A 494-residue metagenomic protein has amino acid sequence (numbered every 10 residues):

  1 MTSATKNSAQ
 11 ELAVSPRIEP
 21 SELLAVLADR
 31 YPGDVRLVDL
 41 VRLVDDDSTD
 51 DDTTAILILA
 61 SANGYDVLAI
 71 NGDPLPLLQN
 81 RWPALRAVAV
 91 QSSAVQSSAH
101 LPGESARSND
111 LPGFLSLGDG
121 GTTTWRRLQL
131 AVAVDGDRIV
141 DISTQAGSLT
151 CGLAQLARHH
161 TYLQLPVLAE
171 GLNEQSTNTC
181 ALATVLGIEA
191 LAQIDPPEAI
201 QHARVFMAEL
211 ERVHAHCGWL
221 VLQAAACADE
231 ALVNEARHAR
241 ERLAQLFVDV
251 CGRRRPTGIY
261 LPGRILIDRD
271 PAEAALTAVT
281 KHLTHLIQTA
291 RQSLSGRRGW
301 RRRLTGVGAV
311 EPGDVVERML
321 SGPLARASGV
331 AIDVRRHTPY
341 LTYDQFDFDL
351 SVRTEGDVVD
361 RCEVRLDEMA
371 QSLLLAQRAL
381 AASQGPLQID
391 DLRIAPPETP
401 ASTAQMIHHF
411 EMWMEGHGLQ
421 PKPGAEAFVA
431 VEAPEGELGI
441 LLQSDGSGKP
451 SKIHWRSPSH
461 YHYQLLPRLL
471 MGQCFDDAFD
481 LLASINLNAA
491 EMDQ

Functional and structural regions predicted by a protein language model:
T2-S3, S15-A28, P32-D50, Q79-Q91 (+1 more regions): Metal/cofactor-centered catalytic core regions of large enzymes
A4-N7, I56: Serine/threonine-rich, low-complexity intrinsically disordered segments
N7-V14: N-terminal alpha-helical targeting/anchoring segments
D39-I70: Conserved oxyanion/phosphate-binding beta-strand-loop segments in alpha/beta enzyme cores
Y65-W82: Extended, low-hydrophobicity, polar/charged segments
